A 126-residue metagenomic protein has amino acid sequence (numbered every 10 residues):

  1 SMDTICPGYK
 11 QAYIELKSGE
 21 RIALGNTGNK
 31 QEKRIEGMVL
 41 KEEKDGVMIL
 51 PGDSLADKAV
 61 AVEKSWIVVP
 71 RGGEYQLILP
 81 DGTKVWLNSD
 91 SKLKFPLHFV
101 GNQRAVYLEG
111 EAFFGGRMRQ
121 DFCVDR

Functional and structural regions predicted by a protein language model:
S1-R126: Short acidic/polar, Gly/Pro-enriched loop/turn segments located at secondary-structure boundaries
